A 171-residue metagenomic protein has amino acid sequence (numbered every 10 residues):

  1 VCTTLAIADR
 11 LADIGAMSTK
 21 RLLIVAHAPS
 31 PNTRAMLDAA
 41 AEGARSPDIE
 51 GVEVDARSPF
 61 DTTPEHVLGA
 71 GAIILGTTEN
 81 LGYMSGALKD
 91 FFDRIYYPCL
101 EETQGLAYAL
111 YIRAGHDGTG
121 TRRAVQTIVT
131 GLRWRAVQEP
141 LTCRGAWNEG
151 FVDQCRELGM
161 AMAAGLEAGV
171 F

Functional and structural regions predicted by a protein language model:
T4, R10-D13: Short, positively charged and aromatic/hydrophobic N-terminal segments
M17, P47, T63, R135-F171: Glycine-rich phosphate/pyrophosphate-binding loop and the adjoining helix
T19-A44: N-terminal beta1-alpha1 ligand-phosphate binding loop
A28-P31, I112-D117, T142-N148: Short histidine/acidic/glycine/proline-rich micro-motifs that form metal- and phosphate-coordinating active-site loops
M36, A87, T121, F151-Q154: Residues at alpha-helix caps and immediate loop-helix transition turns in enzyme cores, especially N- and C-cap
G43-G51, L100-E102: Short helix-capping segments at alpha-helix termini
E50-D61: A short beta-strand-loop structural module common to alpha/beta enzyme folds
P59-A136: Helix-loop-strand module that forms the ligand-binding subsite of alpha/beta enzymes
